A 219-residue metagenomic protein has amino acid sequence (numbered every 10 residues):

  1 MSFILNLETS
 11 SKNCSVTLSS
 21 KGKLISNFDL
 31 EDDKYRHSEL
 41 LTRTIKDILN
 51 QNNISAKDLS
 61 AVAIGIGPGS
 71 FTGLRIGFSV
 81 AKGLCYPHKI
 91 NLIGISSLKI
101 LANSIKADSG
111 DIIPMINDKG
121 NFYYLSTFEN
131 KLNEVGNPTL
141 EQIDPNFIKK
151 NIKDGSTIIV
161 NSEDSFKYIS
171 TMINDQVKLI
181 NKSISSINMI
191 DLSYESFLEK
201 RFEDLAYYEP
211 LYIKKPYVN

Functional and structural regions predicted by a protein language model:
M1-I66, S183: N-terminal beta-alpha supersecondary unit
S15-T17, L101-S104, I190: Adenylate-forming
K23, D33, N91-S183, Y212 (+1 more regions): Surface "functional belts" at beta-alpha junctions
L41, I45-I48, N52, L101-A102 (+4 more regions): Generic hydrophobic alpha-helical segments
I48-N52, P87, I105, S186-F197: Stable alpha-helical structural segments in soluble proteins, enriched in small hydrophobic residues
A61-S97: DPxDG-like acidic metal-binding loop motif
L179-N219: Acyltransferase
